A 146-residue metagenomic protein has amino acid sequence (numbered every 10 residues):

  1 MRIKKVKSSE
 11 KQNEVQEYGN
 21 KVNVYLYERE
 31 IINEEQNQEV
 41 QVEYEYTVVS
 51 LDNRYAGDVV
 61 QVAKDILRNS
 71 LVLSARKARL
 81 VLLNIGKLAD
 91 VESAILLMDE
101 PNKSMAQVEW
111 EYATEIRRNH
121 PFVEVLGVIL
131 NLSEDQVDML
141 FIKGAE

Functional and structural regions predicted by a protein language model:
M1-R79: Interaction-interface detector
V24-L26, W110, F141: Tryptophan-centered motif/residue detector
I66, S70, V81-L82, K87 (+1 more regions): Extracellular/virion structural assembly segments
V72-V125: Eukaryotic low-complexity, mixed-charge intrinsically disordered interaction/regulatory segments enriched in acidic
I116-E146: Short, compact, well-ordered microdomains
